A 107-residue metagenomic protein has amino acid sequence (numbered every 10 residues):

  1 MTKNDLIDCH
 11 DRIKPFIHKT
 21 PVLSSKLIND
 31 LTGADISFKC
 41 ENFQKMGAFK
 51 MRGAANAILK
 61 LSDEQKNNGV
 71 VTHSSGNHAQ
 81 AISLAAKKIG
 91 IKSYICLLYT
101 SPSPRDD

Functional and structural regions predicted by a protein language model:
M1-Q65: Positively charged, low-complexity intrinsically disordered leader regions
K26, S83, R105: Short glycine-/small-residue-rich flexible loop motifs, especially phosphate/cofactor-binding loops
E41-L97: Active-site cofactor/substrate anionic-group-binding motifs, chiefly glycine- and Lys/Arg-rich phosphate-binding loops
Y99-D107: Single conserved hydrophobic/aromatic residue that forms the stacking wall/gate of nucleotide- or nucleobase-binding
